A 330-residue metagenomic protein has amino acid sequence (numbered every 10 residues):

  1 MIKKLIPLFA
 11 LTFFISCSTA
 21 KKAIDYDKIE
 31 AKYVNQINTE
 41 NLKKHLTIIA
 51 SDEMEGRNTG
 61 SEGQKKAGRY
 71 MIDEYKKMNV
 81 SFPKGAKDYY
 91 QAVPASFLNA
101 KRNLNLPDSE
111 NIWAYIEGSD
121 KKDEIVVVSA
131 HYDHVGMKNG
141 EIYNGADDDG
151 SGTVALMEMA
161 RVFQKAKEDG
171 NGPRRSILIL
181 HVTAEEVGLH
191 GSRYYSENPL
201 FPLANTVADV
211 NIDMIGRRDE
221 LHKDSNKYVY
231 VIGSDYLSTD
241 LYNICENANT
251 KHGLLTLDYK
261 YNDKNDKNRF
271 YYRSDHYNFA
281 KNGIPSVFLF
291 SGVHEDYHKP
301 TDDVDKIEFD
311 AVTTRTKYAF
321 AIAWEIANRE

Functional and structural regions predicted by a protein language model:
I15-S16: C-terminal motif of bacterial Sec signal peptides marking the signal peptidase cleavage site
D25-Y26, A31, Q36-K66, M78 (+2 more regions): N-terminal capping segment at the start of a domain
D27-Q36, D52-E62, L98-N103, G140-D149 (+4 more regions): Second-shell loop/turn segments in exported
I29, F290-E330: His/Asp/Glu-rich mid-to-C-terminal helical/loop segments that flank catalytic regions of hydrolases
I49, Y75, R102-G136: Acidic/His- and Gly-rich active-site-bordering loop/insert found across diverse amide/peptide-bond hydrolases
R57-I116: A non-catalytic alpha/beta surface segment that caps or lines the substrate-entry region of metallo-dependent hydrolase
I112, V128-V187, A319: Alpha-helical metal-binding/catalytic segments enriched in His/Glu/Asp
V182-S286: Metal-dependent peptidase/peptidase-like ectodomains
